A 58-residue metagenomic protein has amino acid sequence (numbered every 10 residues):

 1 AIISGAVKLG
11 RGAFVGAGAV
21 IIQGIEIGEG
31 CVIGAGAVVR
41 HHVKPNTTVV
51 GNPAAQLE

Functional and structural regions predicted by a protein language model:
A1-L57: Structural signal for interior beta-strand "rungs" in well-ordered beta-sheet cores of soluble enzyme domains
